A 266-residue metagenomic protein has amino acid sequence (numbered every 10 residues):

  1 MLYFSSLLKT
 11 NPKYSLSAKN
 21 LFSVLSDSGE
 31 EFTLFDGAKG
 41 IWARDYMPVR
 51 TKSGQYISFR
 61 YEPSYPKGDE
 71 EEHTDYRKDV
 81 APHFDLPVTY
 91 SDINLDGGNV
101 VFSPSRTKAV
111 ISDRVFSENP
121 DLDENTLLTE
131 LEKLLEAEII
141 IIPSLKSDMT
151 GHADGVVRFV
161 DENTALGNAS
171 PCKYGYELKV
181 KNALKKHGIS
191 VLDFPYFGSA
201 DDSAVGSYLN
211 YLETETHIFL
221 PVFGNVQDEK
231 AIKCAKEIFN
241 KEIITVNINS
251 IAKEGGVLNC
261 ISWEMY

Functional and structural regions predicted by a protein language model:
M1-Y266: Histidine/cysteine-enriched polar flanking segments
